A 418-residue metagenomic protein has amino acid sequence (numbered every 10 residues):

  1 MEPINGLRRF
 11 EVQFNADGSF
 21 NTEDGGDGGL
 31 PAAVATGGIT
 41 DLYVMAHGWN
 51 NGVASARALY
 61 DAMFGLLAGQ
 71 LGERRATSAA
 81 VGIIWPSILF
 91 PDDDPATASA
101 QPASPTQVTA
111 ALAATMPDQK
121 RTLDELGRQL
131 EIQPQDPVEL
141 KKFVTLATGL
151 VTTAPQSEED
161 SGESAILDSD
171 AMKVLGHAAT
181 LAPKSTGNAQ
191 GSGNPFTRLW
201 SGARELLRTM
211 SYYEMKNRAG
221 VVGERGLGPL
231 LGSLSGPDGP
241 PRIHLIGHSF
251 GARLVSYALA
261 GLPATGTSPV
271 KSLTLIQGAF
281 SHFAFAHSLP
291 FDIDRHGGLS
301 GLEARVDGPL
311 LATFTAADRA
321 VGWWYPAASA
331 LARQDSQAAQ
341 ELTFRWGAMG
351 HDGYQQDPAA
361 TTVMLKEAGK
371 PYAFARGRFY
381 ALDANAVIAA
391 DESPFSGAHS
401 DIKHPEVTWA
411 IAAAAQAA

Functional and structural regions predicted by a protein language model:
M1-F20, I88-L89, T97-A114, G176-R242 (+1 more regions): Lipolytic serine-hydrolase domain surface
E2, N51, A79-V81, W85: Subset of Sec-pathway N-terminal targeting signals
A32-D41: Proline/glycine-enriched tight loop/beta-turn segments at coil->beta junctions that connect or precede beta-strands
T40-G48: Short beta-strand element of the alpha/beta-hydrolase
N50-A56, F90, H282-F283: Short substrate-entry loop that stabilizes the transition state in hydrolases
R57-V81: Short amphipathic alpha-helix adjacent to the substrate-entry channel of hydrolases
I84-S201: Non-catalytic, alpha-helical, charged scaffold/linker segments that couple or flank catalytic or architectural cores
I246-G251, V255: Gly/Ala-rich beta-loop-alpha elbow adjacent to hydrolase catalytic centers
